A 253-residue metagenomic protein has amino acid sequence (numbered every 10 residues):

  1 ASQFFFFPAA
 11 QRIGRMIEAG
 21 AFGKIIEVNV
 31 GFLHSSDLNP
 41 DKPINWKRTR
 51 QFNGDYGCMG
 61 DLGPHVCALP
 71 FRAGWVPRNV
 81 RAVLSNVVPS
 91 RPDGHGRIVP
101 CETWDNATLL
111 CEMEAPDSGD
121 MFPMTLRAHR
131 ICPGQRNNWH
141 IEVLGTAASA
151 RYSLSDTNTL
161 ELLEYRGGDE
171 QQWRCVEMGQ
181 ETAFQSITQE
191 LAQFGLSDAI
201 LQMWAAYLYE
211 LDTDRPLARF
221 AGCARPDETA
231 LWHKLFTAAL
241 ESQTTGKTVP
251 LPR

Functional and structural regions predicted by a protein language model:
F4-E102, L160, G246: Predominantly a Rossmann-like dinucleotide-binding segment in NAD(P)-dependent oxidoreductases
P64, R127-Q135: Glycine-rich phosphate/pyrophosphate-binding beta-alpha loops
N79, D93-P100, W104, T108-D120 (+1 more regions): C-terminal glycine/acidic-rich active-site capping loop/insertion
E102-T103, Q135-W139: Glycine/proline-rich active-site loop of Rossmann-fold NAD(P)-dependent oxidoreductases
G195, A199-M203, L235-K247: Stable alpha-helical structural segments in soluble proteins, enriched in small hydrophobic residues
